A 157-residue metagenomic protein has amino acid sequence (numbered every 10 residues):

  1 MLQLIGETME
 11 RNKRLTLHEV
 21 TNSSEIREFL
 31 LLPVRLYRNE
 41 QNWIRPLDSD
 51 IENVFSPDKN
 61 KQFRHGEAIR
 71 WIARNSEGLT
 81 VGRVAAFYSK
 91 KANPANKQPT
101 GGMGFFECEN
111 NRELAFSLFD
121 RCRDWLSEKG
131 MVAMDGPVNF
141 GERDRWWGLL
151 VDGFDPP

Functional and structural regions predicted by a protein language model:
L4-D58: Short amphipathic alpha-helix that is part of the acyltransferase structural core
R27, L31-V34, R38, R74 (+2 more regions): A broad, structural surface signal
S56-I72, S76: A short helix-loop-beta-strand connector motif used in the catalytic cores of GNAT acetyltransferases and, in some
K59, F87-K91: Alpha-helical subdomain
R70-I72, L79-Y88: Conserved beta-strand in the GNAT
N93-P157: Acyl-donor binding region in acyl/amide transferases
